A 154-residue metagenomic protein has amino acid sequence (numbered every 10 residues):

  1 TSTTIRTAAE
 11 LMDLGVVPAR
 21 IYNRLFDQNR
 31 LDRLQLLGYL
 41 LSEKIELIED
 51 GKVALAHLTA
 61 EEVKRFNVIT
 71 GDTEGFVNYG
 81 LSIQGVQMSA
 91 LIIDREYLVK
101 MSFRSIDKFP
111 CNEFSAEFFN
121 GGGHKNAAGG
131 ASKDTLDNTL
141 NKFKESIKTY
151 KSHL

Functional and structural regions predicted by a protein language model:
T1-F118, G123-L154: Hydrophobic helix-and-loop "lid/oligomerization" segment in the mid-to-C-terminal part of catalytic domains
